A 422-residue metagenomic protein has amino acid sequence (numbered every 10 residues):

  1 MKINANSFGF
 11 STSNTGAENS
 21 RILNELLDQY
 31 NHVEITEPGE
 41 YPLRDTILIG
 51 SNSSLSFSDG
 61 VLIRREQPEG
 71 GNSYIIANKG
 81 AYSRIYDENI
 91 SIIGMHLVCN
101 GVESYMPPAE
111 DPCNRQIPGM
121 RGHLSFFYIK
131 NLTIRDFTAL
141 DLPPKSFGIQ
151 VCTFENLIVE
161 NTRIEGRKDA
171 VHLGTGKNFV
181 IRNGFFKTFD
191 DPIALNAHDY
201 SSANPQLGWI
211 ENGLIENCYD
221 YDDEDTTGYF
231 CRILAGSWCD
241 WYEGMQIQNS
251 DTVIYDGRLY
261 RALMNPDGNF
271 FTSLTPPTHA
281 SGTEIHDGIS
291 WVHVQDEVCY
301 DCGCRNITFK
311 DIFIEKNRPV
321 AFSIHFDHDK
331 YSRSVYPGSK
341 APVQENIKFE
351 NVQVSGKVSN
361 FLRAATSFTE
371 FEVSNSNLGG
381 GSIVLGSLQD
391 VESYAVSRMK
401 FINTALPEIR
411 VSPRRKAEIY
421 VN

Functional and structural regions predicted by a protein language model:
M1-N422: Extracellular/periplasmic carbohydrate-active domains that bind, remodel, or depolymerize complex polysaccharides
